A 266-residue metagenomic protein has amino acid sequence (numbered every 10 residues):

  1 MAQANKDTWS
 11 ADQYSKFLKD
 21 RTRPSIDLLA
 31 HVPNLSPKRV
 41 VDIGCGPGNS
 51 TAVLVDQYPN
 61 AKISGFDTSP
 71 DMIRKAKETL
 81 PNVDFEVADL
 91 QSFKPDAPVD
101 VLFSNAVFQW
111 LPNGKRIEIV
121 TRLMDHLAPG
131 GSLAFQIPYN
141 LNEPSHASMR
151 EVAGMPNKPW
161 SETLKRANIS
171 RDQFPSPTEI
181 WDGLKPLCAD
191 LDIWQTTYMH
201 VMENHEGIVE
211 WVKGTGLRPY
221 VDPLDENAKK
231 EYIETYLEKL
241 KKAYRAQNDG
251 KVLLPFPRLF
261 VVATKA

Functional and structural regions predicted by a protein language model:
M1-V41, N49-V53, K75: Conserved class I S-adenosyl-L-methionine
W9, F93-K94, L111: Helix-loop segment at the mouth of the active site in Rossmann-fold oxidoreductases, especially SDR/KR enzymes
R39-P95, V101, E118: Class I SAM-dependent methyltransferase SAM/SAH-binding core
N49, S170-A266: Conserved Class I S-adenosyl-L-methionine
D100-K115, Y139: A short SAM/SAH-binding and catalytic strip from SAM-dependent methyltransferases
I117, R122-M124, A128-E203: Conserved catalytic/acceptor-binding region of the Class I
